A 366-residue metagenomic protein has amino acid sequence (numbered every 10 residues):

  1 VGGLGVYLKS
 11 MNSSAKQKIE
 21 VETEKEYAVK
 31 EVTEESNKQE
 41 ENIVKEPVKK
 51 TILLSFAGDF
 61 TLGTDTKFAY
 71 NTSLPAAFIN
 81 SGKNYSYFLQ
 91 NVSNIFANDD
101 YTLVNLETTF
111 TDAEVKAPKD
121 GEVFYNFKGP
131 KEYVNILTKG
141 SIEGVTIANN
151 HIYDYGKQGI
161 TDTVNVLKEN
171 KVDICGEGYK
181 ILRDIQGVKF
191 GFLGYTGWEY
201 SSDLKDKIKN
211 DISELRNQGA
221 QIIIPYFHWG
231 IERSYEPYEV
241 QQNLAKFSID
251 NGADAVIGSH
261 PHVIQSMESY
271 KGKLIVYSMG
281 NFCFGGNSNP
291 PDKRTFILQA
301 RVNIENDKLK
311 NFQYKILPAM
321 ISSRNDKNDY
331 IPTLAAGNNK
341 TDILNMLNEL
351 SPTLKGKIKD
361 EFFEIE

Functional and structural regions predicted by a protein language model:
V1-E366: Acidic, metal/ion-coordinating pockets
